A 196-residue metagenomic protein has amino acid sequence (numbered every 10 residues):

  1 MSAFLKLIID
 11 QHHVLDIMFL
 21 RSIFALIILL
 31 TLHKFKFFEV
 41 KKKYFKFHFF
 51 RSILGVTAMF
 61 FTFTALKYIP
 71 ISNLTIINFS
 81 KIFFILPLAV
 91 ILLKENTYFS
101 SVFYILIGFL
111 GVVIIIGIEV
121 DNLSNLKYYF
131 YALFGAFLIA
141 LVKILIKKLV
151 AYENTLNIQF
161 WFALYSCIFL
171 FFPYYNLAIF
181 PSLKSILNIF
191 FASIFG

Functional and structural regions predicted by a protein language model:
A3-K6, V14, L29, N122-A178: Transmembrane alpha-helical segments that form core, pore/gating elements of small-molecule transporters/exporters
D10-I17, F61-N78, A151-L156: Structural motif at transmembrane-helix junctions in multi-pass transporters
Q11-T57, L138-L141, W161-N176: Transmembrane alpha-helices of multi-pass small-molecule transport proteins
L20, F50, I77-S80, S100-F103 (+2 more regions): Hydrophobic core positions of alpha-helical segments in small-molecule transporters and transporter systems
F37-F61, K127-G135, F180-G196: Loop-to-transmembrane-helix transition segments
M59-Y68, V113-S124, C167-P181: Hydrophobic alpha-helical transmembrane segments in multi-pass integral membrane proteins
K81-F103, L177: C-terminal transmembrane-helix exit sites in multi-pass transporters
S100-G117: Hydrophobic transmembrane alpha-helices of multi-pass small-molecule transport proteins
